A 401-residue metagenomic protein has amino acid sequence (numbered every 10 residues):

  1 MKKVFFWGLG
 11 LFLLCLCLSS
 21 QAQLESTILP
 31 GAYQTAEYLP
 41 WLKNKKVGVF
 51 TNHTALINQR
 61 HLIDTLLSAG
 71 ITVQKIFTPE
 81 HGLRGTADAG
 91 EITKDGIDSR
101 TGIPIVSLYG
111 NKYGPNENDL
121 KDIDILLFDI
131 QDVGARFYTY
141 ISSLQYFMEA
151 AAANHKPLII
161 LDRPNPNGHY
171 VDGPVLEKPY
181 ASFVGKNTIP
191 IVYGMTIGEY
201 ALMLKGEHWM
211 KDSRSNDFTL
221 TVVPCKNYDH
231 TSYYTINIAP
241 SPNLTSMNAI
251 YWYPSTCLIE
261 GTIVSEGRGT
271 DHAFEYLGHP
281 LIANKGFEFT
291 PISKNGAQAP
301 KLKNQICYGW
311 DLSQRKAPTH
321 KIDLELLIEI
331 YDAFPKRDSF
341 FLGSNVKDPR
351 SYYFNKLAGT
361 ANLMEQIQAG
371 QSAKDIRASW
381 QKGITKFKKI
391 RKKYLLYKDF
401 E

Functional and structural regions predicted by a protein language model:
M1-S26: Bacterial Sec-dependent N-terminal signal peptides
Q74-E80, L161: Short internal beta-strands
G85-G90, I159-A181: Glycine-rich, charge-decorated loop segments at or immediately adjacent to ligand/cofactor-binding or catalytic sites
K94-I123: Glycine-rich oxoanion-binding loops at beta->alpha junctions
D132-L144: Glycine/threonine-rich flexible loop motifs
Y180-P254: Conserved anion/nucleotide-ligand pocket segment
K226-Q305: Glycine-rich, aromatic-lined ligand/substrate-binding cores of catalytic and carbohydrate-binding domains
A273, L277-Q381, D399: Conserved functional hotspot residues or short segments at active or partner-binding sites across diverse domains
